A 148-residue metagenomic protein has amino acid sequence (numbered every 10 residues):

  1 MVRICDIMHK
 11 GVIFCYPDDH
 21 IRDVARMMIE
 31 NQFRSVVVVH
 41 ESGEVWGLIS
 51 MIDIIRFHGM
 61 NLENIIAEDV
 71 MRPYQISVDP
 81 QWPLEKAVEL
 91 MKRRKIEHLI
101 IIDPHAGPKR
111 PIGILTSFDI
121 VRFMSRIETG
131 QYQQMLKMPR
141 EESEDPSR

Functional and structural regions predicted by a protein language model:
V2, D19, I49, I65 (+2 more regions): Short beta-to-alpha loop/turn elements within the nucleotide-binding domains of ABC transporters
V2-V12, S50, E63-Q75: Bateman (tandem CBS) regulatory domains
C5, I13, R22, I55-R56 (+1 more regions): Nucleotide phosphate-binding site architecture
F14-Q32, V39, V78-E97, I102-P104 (+3 more regions): The conserved cystathionine-beta-synthase
H20, D53-I54, D69-V70, P83 (+1 more regions): Histidine- and aromatic-rich ligand-binding microenvironments
M28, V36-I52, M91, L99-D119: A glycine-centered beta-loop-beta connector
I76, P80, G107-R148: Cytosolic regulatory modules rich in charged/polar residues
